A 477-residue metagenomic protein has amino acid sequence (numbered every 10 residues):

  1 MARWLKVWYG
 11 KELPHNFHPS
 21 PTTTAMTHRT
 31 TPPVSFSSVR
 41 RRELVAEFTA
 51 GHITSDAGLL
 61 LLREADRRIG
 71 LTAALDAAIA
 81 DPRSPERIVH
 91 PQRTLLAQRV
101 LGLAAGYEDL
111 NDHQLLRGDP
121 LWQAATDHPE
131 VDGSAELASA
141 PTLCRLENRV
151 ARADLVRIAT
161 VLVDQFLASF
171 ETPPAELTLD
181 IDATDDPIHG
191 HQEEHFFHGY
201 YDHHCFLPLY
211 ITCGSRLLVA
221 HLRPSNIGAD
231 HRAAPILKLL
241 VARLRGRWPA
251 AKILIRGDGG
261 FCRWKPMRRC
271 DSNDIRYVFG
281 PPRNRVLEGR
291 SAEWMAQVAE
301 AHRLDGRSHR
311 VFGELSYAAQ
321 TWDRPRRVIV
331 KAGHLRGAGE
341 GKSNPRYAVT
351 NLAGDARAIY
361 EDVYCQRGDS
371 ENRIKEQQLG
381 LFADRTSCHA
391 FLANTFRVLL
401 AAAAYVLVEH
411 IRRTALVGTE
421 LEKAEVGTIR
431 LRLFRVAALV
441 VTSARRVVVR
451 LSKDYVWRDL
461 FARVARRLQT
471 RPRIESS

Functional and structural regions predicted by a protein language model:
M1-H203, L207-G228, A233-R247, C270 (+2 more regions): Dynamic "connector" segments at or just before major functional cores
W4, W8, E12, S20 (+4 more regions): An anionic, glycine-rich sequence signature occurring as long contiguous blocks
H52, P85-T94, A338-G339, C388-V398 (+1 more regions): Structural motif
A65, H113, I359-F396, L400 (+1 more regions): Short amphipathic alpha-helical "interface-anchor" segments enriched in bulky aromatics
E176-D180, K252-L254, R276-V278: Structural preference for beta-strand elements that scaffold enzyme active sites
D182, A250-F261: Acidic/histidine-rich, metal-coordinating catalytic segments
M267-R276: Short, surface-exposed basic-aromatic patches at helix termini and helix-loop junctions that form
D384-F461: Basic, amphipathic alpha-helical segments enriched in Lys/Arg and hydrophobic/aromatic residues
